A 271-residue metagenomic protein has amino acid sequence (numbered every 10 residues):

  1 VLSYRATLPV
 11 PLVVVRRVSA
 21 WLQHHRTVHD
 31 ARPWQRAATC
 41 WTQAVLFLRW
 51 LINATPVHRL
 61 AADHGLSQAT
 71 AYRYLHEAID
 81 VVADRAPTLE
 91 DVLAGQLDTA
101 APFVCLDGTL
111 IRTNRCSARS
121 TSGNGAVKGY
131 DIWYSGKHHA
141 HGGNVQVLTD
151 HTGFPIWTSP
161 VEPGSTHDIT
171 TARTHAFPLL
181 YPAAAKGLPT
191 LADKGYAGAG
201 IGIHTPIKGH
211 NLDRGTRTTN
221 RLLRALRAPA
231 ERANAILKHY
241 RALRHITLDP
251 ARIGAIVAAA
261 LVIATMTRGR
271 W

Functional and structural regions predicted by a protein language model:
V1-Q35, G198: Charged, often Cys/His-bearing segments associated with DNA-binding zinc-finger transcription factors
T7, Q35-R36, R49, H64-S67: Short secondary-structure transition/capping motifs
R16, A44, G254-V257: Non-catalytic, well-ordered alpha-helical scaffold segments
L22, W50, I207: Short, small-residue-rich loop/turn micro-motifs
T39-N53: Short, amphipathic alpha-helical "recognition" segments used to contact nucleic acids or chromatin
F47, H76-I79: Short, well-ordered alpha-helical packing segments
R59-R73, D80-A83, P87-W271: Short, well-ordered secondary-structure "scaffold" segments embedded in the functional core of diverse domains
